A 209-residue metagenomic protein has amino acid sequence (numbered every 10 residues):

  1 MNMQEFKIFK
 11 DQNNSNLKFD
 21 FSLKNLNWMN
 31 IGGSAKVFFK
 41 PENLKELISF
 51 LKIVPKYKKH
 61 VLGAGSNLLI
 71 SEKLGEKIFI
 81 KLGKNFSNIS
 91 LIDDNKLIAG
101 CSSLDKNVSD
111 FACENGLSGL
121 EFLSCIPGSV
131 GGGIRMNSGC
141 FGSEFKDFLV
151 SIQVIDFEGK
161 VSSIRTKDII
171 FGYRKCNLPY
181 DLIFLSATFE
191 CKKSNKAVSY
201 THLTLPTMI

Functional and structural regions predicted by a protein language model:
M3-V130: Anion-binding (especially nucleotide phosphate/pyrophosphate-binding) glycine-rich loop and adjoining beta-alpha core
G32-G33, F39-L44, L69-S87, R135-R165 (+1 more regions): Structural signature of FAD isoalloxazine-binding scaffolds in flavoprotein oxidoreductases
E46-S49, N195-S199: Short, conserved charged micro-motifs
K56, S90-K96, E158-K160, Y180-D181 (+1 more regions): Short, glycine- and charge-enriched coil/turn segments that flank and shape catalytic ligand pockets
D168-N177: Flexible, small-/acidic-enriched active-site or ligand-binding loops
H202-I209: Single conserved hydrophobic/aromatic residue that forms the stacking wall/gate of nucleotide- or nucleobase-binding
